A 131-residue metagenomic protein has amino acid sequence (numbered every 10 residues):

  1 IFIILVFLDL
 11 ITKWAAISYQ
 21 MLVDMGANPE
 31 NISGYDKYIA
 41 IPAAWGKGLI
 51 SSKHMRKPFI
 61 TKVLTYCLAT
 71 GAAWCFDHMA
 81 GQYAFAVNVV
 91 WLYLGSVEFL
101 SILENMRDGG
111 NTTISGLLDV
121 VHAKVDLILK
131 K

Functional and structural regions predicted by a protein language model:
I1-K131: Multi-pass alpha-helical transmembrane bundle typical of ion/small-solute transporters and intramembrane aspartyl
